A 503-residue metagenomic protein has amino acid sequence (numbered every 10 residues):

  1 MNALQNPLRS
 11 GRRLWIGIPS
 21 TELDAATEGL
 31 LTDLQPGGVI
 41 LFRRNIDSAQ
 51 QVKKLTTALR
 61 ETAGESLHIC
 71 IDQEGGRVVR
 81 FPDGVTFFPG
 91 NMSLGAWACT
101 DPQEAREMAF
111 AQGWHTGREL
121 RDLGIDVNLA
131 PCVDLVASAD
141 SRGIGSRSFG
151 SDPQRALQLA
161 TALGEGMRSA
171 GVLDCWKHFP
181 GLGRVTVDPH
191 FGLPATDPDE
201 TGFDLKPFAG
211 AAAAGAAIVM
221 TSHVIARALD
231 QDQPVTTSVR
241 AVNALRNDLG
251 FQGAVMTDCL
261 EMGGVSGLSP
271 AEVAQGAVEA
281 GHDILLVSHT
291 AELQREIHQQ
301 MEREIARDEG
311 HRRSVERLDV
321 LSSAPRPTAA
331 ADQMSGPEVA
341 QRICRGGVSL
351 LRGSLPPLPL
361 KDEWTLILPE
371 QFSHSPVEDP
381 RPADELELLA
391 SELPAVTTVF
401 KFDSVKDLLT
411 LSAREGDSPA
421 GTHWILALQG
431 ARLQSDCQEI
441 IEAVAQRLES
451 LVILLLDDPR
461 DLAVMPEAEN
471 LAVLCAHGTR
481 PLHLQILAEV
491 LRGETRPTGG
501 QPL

Functional and structural regions predicted by a protein language model:
M1-L34, L268-L503: Preference for extracellular/luminal or secreted protein segments
L4-P7, I16-G17, L23-A25, R44-T62 (+3 more regions): Second-shell residues forming the walls of enzyme active-site clefts
G29-F42, W114-V127: Catalytic domains of carbohydrate-active enzymes, especially glycoside hydrolases
V85-E104, S148-G150: A charged helix-plus-loop insertion that forms the helical arch/lid used to bind and gate nucleic-acid substrates
C99-I125, D204, A213, E272-E279: Alpha-helical scaffold segments that flank or form the walls of functional sites
V133-G143: Short, conserved phosphate-binding/catalytic loop or strand-edge motifs used in phosphoryl-/nucleotidyl-transfer
